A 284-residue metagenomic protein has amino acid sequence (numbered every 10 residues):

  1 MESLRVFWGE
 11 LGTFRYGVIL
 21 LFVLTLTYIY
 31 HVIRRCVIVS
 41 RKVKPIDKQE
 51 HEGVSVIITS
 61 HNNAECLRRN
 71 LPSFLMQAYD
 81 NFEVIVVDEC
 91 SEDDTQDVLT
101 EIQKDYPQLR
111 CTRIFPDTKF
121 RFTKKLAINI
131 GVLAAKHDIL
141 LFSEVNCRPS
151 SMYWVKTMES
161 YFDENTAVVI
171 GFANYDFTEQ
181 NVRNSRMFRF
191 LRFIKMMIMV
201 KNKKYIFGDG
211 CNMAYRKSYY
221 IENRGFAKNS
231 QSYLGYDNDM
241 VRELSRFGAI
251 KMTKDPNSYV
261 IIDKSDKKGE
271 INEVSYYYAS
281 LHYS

Functional and structural regions predicted by a protein language model:
M1-K48: N-terminal membrane-anchoring/stem segments of glycan-assembly enzymes
E52-S55, E83: Cell-envelope/extracellular polymer assembly enzymes that use nucleotide-activated donors
P72-N81: Short, acidic, metal-binding catalytic loop of nucleotide-sugar glycosyltransferases
N81-C90, T112-P116: Short beta-strand/loop segment that forms part of the nucleotide-sugar
D88-V98, C147-R148: A conserved acidic beta->alpha catalytic loop
R110-T123, A127, G131, H137 (+1 more regions): Long helical/loop segments within the catalytic core of UDP-sugar-dependent glycosyltransferases, especially the large
L140: Short aromatic/hydrophobic "clamp" motif used to bind/position activated sugar donors
F162, V168-L191, S218-I221, G225-S284: Catalytic donor/gating beta->alpha subdomain of glycosyltransferases that bind UDP-sugars
